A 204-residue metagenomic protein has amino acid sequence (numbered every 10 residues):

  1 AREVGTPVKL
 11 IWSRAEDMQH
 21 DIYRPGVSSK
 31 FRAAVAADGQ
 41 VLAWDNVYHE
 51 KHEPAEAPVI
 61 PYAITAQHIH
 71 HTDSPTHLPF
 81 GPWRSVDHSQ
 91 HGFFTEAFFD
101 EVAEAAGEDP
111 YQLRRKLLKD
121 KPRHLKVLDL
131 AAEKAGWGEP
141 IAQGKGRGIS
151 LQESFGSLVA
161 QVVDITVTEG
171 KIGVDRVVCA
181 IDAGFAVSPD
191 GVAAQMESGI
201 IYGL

Functional and structural regions predicted by a protein language model:
A1-G203: Cofactor-binding beta-sheet edge motifs in enzyme active sites
